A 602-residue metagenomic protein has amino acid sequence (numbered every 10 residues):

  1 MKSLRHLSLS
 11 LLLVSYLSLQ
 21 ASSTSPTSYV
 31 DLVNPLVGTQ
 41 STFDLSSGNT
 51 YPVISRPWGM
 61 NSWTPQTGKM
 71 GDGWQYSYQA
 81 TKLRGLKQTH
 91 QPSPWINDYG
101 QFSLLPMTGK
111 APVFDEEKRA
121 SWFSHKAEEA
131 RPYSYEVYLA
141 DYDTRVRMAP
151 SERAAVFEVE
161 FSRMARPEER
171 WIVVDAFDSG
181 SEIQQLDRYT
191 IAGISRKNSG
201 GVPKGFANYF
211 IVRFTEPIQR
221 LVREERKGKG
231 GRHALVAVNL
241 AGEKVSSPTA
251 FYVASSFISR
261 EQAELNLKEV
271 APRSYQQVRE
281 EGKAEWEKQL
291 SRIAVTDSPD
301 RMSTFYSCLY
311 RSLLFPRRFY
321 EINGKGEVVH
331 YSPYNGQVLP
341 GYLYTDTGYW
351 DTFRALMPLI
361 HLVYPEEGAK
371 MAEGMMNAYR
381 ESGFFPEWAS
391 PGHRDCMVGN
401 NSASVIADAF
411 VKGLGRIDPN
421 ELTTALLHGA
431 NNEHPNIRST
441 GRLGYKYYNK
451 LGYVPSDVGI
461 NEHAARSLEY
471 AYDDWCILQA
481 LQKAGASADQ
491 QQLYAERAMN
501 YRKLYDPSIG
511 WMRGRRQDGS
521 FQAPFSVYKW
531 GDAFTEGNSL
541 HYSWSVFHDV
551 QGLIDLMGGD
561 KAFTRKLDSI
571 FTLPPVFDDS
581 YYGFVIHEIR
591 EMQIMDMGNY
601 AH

Functional and structural regions predicted by a protein language model:
M1-S25: Bacterial Sec-dependent N-terminal signal peptides
S22-M357, H361-S404, F410-L468, C476-K503 (+3 more regions): Accessory carbohydrate-recognition regions in carbohydrate-active enzymes
